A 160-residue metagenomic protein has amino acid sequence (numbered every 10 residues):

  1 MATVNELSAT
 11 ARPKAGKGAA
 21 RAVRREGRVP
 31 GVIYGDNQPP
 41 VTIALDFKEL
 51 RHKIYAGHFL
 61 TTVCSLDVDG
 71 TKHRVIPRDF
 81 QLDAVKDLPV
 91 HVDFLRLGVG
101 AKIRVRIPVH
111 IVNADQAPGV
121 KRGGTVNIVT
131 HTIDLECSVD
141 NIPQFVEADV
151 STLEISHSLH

Functional and structural regions predicted by a protein language model:
M1-H160: Extended basic (Lys/Arg/His-rich) segments that typically form rRNA-contacting surfaces in ribosomal proteins
